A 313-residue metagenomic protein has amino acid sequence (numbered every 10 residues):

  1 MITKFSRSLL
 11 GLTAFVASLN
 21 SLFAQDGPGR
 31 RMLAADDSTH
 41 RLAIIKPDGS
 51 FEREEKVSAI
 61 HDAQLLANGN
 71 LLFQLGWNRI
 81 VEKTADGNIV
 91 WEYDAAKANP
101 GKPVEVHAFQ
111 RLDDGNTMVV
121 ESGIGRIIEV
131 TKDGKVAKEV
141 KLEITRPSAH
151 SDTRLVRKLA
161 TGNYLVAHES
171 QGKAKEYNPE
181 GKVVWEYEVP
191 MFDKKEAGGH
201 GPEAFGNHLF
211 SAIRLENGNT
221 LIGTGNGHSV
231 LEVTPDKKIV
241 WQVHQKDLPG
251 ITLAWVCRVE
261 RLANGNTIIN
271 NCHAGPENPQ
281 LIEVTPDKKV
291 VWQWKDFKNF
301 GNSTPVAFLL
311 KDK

Functional and structural regions predicted by a protein language model:
M1-G11: Bacterial N-terminal signal peptides that target proteins for export
K4-F5, F15, D236, D287: Serine/threonine-rich, low-complexity intrinsically disordered segments
L10-S21: Bacterial N-terminal signal peptides
Q25-K313: Histidine-/acidic-rich catalytic cores in large beta-rich domains
